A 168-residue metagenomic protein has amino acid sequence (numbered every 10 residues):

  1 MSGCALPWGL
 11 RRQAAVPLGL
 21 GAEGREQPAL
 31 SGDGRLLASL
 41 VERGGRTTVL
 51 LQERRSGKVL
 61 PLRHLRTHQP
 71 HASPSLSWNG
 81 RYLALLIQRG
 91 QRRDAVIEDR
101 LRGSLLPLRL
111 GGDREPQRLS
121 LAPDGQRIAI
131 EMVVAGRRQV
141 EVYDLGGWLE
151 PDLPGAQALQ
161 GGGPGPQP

Functional and structural regions predicted by a protein language model:
M1-S2: Bacterial N-terminal signal peptides
A5-G24, R55-P70, I87, R100-E115 (+1 more regions): Multi-bladed beta-propeller domains
L18-P61: Post-signal-peptide N-terminal segment of Sec-exported extracytoplasmic proteins
G24-E26, G45, P70-A72, Q91 (+2 more regions): Beta-rich catalytic cores
P28-L36, S73-Y82, L119-R127, G163-P168: Blade-terminus and WD-like Trp-Asp/Gly-His loop motifs, strongest in beta-propeller folds
S39-G44, A84-G90, A129-A135: Beta-strand C-termini and the immediately following turn/loop, strongest in propeller blades
R46-L50, Q91-V96, G136-Y143: Structural motif
R93-V134: Ankyrin-repeat and related helical/solenoid repeat scaffolds used for protein-protein interactions
